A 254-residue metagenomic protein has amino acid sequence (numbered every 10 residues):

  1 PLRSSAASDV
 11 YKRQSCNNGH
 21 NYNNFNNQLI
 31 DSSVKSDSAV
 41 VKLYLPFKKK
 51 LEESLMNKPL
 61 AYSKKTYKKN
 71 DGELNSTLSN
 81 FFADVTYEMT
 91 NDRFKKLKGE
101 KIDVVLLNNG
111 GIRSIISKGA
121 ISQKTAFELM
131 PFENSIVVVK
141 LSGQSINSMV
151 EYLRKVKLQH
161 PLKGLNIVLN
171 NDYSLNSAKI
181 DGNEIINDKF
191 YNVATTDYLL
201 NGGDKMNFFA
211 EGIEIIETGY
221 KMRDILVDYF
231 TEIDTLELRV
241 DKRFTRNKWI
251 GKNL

Functional and structural regions predicted by a protein language model:
P1-Q14: Single conserved hydrophobic/aromatic residue that forms the stacking wall/gate of nucleotide- or nucleobase-binding
G19-D31, N80-A83, Y87-L254: Feature captures C-terminal
F25-F47: Post-signal peptide N-terminal segment of mature Sec-exported envelope proteins
A39-S63: Post-signal-peptide N-terminal segment of Sec-exported extracytoplasmic proteins
M56-E73, M206-A210: Acidic/histidine-rich, surface-exposed loop or edge segments in extracytoplasmic proteins
